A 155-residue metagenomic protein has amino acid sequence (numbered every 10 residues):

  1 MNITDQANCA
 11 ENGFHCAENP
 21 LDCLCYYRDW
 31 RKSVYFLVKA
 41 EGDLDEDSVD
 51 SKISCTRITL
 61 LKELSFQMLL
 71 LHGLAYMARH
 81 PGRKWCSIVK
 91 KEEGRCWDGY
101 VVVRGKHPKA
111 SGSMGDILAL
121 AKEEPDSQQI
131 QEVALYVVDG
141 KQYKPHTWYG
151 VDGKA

Functional and structural regions predicted by a protein language model:
M1-A155: Short, glycine-biased loop/turn motifs at secondary-structure junctions and in low-complexity Ser/Thr/Pro-rich termini
